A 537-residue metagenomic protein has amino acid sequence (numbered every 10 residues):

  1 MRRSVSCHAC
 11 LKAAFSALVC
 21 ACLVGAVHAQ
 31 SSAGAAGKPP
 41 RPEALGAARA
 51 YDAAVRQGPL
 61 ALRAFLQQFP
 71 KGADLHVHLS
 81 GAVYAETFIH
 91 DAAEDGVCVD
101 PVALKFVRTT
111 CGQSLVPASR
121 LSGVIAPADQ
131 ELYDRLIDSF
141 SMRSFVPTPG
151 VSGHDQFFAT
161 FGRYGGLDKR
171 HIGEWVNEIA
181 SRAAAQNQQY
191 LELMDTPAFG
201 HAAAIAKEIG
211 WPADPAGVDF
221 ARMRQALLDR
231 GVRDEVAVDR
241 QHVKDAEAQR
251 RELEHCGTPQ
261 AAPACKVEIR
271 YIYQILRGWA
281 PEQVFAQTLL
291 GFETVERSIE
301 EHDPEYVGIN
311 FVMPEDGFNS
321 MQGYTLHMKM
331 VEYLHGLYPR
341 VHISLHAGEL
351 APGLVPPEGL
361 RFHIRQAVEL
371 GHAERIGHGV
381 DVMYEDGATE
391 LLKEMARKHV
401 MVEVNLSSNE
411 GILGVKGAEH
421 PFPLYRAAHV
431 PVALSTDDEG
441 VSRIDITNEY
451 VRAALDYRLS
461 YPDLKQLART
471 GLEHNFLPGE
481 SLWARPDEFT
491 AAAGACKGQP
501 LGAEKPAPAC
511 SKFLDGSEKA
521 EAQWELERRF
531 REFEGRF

Functional and structural regions predicted by a protein language model:
R2-F15: Bacterial N-terminal signal peptides that target proteins for export
V5, G25-V27, I343: Intrinsic low-complexity/disordered segments
H8-C10, C20, A35: Low-complexity, intrinsically disordered segments with a bias for serine/threonine
A13-G25: Bacterial N-terminal signal peptides
L23-A33: An N-terminal domain-start capping segment
S31-F537: Metal-cofactor-binding active-site regions of metalloenzymes
